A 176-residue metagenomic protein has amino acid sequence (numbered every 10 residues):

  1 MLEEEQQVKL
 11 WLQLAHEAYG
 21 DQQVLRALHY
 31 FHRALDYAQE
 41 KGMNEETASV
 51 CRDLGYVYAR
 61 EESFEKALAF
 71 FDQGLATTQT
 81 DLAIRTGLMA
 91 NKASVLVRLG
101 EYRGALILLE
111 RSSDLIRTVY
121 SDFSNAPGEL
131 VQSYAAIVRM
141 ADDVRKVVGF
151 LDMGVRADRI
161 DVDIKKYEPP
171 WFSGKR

Functional and structural regions predicted by a protein language model:
L2-E3, G42, T80, Y120 (+1 more regions): Structural signature of alpha-solenoid helical repeat scaffolds
E5, L25, E45, A83 (+2 more regions): Residue signature of alpha-solenoid helical repeat architecture, marking inter-repeat boundaries and helix-start
K9, S49, G87, N125-Q132 (+1 more regions): Residue register of alpha-helical TPR repeats
A18, C51, Y58, L96 (+2 more regions): Residue at a conserved register position within TPR or TPR-like alpha-solenoid repeats
D21, K41, E61, L99 (+1 more regions): Structural motif corresponding to the intra-repeat A-B loop/turn of tetratricopeptide repeats
R33-Y37, D72-T77, R111-S121, K165: Amphipathic alpha-helical segments of tetratricopeptide repeats
